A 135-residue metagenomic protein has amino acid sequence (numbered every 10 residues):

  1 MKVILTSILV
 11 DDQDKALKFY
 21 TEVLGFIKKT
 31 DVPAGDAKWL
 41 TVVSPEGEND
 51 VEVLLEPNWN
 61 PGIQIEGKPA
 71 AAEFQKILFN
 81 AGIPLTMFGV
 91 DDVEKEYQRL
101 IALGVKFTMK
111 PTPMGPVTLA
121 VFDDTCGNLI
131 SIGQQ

Functional and structural regions predicted by a protein language model:
K2-I8, K29-T30, K38-V43, M87-F88 (+1 more regions): Vicinal oxygen chelate
I8-N60: Core segments of cupin and vicinal oxygen chelate
D14, V93-E94: Alpha-helix N-cap/helix-start capping motif
G62-I65: Peri-membrane helix termini and adjoining interfacial loops of integral membrane proteins
K68: Chalcogenol-based redox active-site neighborhoods
A71-K76: Short, P/G- and charge-enriched loop/turn segments at secondary-structure junctions
